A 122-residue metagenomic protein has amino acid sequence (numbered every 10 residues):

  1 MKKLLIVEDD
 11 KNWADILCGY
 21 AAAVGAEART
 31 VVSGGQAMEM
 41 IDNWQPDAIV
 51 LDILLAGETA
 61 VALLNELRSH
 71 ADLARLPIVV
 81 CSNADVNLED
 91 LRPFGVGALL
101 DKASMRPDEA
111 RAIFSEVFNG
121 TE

Functional and structural regions predicted by a protein language model:
E8, S82: Conserved acidic carboxylate
K11-R29: Two-component/phosphorelay signaling modules centered on CheY-like receiver
T30-A48, E109: Acidic, metal-coordinating helix/loop segments flanking the phosphotransfer/catalytic sites of two-component signaling
S33, T59-A62: Acidic catalytic/metal-coordinating carboxylates
D52: Active-site residues of response regulator receiver
A56: The feature encodes the CheY-like receiver
V61-A62, N83-E116: Alpha4 helix (beta4-alpha4-beta5 surface) of REC/receiver domains from two-component response regulators
V61-A74: Short amphipathic alpha-helix used as the core "switch/output" element in two-component signaling
